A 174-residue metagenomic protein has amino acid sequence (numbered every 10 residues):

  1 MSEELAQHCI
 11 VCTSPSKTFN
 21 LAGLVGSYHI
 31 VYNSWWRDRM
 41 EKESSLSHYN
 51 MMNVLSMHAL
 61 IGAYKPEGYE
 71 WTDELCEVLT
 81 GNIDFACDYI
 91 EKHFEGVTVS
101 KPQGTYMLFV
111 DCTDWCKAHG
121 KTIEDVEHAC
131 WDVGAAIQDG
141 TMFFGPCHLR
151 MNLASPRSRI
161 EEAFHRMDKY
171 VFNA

Functional and structural regions predicted by a protein language model:
M1-A174: PLP-dependent class I/II
